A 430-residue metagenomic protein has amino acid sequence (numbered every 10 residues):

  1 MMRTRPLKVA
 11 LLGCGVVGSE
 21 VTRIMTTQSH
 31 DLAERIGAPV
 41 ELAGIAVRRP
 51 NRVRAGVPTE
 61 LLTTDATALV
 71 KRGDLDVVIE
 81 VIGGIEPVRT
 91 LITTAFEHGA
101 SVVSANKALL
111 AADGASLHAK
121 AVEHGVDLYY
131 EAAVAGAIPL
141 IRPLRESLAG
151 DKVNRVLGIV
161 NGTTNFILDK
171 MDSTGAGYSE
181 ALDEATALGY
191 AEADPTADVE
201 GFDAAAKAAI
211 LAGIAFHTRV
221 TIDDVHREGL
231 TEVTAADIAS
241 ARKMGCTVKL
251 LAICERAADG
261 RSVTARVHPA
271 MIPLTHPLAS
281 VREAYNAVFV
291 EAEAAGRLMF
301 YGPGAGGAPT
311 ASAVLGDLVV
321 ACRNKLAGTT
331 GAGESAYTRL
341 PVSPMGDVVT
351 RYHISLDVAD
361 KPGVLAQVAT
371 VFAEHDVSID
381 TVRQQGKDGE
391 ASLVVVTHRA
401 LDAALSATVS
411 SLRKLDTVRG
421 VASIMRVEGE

Functional and structural regions predicted by a protein language model:
M1-H98: N-terminal glycine-/serine-/threonine-rich beta1-alpha1-beta2 phosphate-ribose binding loop of Rossmann-like
V88-H98, K107-R145: Rossmann-fold NAD(P)-binding glycine/threonine-rich loop
V102-V103, I379: A short hydrophobic/small-residue beta-strand
V122-D203, I210: Rossmann-like NAD(P)H-binding beta-loop-alpha module
E180-S280, Y285-A287: Substrate-binding/catalytic subdomain of NAD(P)-dependent oxidoreductase enzymes
L230, G296-L298, G302-A308: Glycine-rich phosphate/pyrophosphate-binding beta-alpha loops
H268-E293, G307, A373, S378-D388: Low-complexity, glycine/alanine/valine/leucine- and proline-rich hydrophobic stretches
A313, L318-E430: A conserved regulatory-domain signal marking ACT and ACT-like small-molecule sensing domains and adjacent regulatory
